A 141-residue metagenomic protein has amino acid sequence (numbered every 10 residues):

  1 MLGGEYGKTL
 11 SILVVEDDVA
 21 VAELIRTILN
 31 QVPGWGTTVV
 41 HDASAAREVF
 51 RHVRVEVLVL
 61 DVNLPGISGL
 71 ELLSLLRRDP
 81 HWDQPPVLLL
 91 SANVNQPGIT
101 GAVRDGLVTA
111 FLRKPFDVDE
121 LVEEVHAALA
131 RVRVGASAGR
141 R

Functional and structural regions predicted by a protein language model:
M1-L13, R26, D119-R141: Non-catalytic signal-transmission and effector/linker regions of two-component phosphorelay proteins
E16: Conserved acidic carboxylate
V19-T38: Two-component/phosphorelay signaling modules centered on CheY-like receiver
V39-V57: Acidic, metal-coordinating helix/loop segments flanking the phosphotransfer/catalytic sites of two-component signaling
D42, S68-E71: Acidic catalytic/metal-coordinating carboxylates
E48, L70-D83: Short amphipathic alpha-helix used as the core "switch/output" element in two-component signaling
D61, S91: Active-site residues of response regulator receiver
E71, V94-L112, D119, E123: Alpha4 helix (beta4-alpha4-beta5 surface) of REC/receiver domains from two-component response regulators
